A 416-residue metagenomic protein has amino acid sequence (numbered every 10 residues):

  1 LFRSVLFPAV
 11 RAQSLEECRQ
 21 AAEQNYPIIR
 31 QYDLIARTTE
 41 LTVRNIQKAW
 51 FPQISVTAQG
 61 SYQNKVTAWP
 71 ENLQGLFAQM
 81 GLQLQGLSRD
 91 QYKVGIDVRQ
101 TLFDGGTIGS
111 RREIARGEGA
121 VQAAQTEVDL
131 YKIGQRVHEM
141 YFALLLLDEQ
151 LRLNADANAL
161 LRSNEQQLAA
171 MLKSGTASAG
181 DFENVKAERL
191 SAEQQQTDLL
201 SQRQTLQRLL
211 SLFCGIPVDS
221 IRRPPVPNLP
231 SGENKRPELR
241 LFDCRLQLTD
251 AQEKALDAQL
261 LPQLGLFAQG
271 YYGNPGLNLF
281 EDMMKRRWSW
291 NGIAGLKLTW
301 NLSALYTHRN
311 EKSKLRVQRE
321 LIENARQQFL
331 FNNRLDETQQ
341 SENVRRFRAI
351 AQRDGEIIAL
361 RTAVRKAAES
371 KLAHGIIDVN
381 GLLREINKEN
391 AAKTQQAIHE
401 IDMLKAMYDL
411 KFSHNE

Functional and structural regions predicted by a protein language model:
V10-K65, T176-S178, C214-Q252, L261 (+2 more regions): Bacterial Sec-pathway N-terminal export signals of envelope proteins
E17, L41, D129-R240, R245-Q247 (+3 more regions): Periplasmic alpha-helical coiled-coil/stalk elements that build and connect Gram-negative outer-membrane
R30-L34, Q47, L102-L130, G180 (+5 more regions): Sec/SRP-type N-terminal targeting helices
T57-D97, F267-A304: Small/polar, glycine/serine/threonine/aspartate-rich low-complexity segments that form flexible
E188-I216, A359-E416: Short segments within alpha-helical structural elements
